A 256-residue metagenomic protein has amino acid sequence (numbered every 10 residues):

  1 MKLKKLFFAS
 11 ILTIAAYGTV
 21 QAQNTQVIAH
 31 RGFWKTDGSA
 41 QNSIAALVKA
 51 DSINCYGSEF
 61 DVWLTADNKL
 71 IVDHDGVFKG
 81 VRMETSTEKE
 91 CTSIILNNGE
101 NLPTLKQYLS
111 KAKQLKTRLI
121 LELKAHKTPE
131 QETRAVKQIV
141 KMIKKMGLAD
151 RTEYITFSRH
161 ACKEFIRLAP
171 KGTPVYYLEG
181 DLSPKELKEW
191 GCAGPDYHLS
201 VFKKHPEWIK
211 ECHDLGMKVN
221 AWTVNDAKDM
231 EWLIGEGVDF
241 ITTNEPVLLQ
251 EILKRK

Functional and structural regions predicted by a protein language model:
M1-K2: N-terminal secretory signal peptides that target proteins for export/translocation
K5-A16: Sec-dependent N-terminal signal peptides
F8, V20-K256: Phosphate-group recognition and catalysis centered on beta-loop-alpha active-site segments
